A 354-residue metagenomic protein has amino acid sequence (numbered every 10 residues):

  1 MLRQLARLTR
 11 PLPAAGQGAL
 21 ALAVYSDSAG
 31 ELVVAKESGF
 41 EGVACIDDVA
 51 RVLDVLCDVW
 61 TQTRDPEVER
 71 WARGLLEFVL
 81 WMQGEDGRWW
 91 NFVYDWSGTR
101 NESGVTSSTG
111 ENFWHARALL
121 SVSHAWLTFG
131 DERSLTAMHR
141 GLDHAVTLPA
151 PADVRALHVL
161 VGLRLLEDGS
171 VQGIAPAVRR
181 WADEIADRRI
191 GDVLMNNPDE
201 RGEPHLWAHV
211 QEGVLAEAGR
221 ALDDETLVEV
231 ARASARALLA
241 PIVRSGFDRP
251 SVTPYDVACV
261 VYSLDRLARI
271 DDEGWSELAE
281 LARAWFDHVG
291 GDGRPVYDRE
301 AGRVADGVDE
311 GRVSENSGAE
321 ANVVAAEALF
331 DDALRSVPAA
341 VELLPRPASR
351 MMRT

Functional and structural regions predicted by a protein language model:
M1-A15, A221, S263-R266, I270 (+3 more regions): Terminal, non-catalytic domain-edge segments
M1-R51, V55, Q62-V105, T128 (+4 more regions): Low-complexity, Ser/Thr/Pro/Gly-enriched N-terminal "stalk/linker" regions
L5, V79, V122, L142-A145 (+5 more regions): Buried hydrophobic core positions in alpha-solenoid tandem helical repeats
G16-E41, G87-G110, H144, L157-D168 (+3 more regions): Carbohydrate-binding/catalytic loop surfaces
V49, E69, H115, L135 (+7 more regions): Residue-level detector of extended alpha-helical repeat arrays and alpha-solenoid scaffolds
A50-P66, A116-E132, L157-V171, V210-D224 (+2 more regions): Well-ordered alpha-helical scaffold segments within catalytic/enzyme domains
W90, G162, I174-L239: Active-site cradle of extracellular carbohydrate-active enzymes
E132-A156, L160: Asp-box/WD-like beta-propeller blade repeats and closely related beta-sheet repeat scaffolds
